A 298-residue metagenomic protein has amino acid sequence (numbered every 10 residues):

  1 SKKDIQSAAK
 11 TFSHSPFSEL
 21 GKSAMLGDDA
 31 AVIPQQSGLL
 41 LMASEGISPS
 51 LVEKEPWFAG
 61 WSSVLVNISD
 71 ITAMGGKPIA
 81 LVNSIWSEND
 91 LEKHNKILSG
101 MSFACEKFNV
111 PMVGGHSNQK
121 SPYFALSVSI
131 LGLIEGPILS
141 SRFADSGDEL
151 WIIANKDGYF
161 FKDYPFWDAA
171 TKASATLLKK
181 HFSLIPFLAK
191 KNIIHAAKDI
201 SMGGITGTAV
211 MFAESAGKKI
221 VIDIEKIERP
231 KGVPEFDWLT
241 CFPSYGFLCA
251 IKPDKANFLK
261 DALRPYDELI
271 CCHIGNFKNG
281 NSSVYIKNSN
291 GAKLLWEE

Functional and structural regions predicted by a protein language model:
S1-E298: Helix-biased detector of long, well-ordered alpha-helical tracts
